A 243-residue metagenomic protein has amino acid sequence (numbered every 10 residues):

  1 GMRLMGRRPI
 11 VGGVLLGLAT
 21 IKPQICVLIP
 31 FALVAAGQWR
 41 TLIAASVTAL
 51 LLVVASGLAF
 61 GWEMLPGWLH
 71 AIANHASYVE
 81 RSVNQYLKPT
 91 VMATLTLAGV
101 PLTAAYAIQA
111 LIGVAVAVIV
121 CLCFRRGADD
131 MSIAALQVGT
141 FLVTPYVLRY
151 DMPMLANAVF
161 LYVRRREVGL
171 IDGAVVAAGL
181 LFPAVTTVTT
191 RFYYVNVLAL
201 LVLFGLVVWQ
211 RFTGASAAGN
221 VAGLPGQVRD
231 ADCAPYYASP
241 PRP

Functional and structural regions predicted by a protein language model:
M2-G12, L33-R165, A218-A222, Y236-P243: Primarily membrane-embedded glycan-assembly and transfer machineries that use lipid-linked glycans
I10-P23, V27-V34, L136-V143, G179-A184: Membrane-interface alpha helices of multi-pass inner-membrane proteins
L18-I25, I108-L111, D129-A134, I171-G179: Short hydrophobic alpha-helical membrane-embedded segments
T20-L28, A32, G113, M152-V159 (+1 more regions): Hydrophobic core segments of transmembrane alpha-helices in multi-pass, intramembrane catalytic enzymes
R164-A222, C233-P243: Aromatic-enriched
